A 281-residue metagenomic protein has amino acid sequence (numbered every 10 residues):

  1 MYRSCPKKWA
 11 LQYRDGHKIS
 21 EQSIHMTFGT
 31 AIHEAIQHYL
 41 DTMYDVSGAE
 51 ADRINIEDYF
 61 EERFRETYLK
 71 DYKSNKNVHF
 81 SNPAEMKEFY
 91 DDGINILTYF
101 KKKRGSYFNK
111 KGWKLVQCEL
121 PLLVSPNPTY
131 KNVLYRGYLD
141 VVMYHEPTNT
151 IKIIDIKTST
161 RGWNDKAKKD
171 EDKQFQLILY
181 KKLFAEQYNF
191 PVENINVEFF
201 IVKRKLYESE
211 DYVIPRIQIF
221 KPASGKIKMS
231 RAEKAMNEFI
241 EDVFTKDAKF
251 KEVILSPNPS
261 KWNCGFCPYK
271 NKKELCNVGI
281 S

Functional and structural regions predicted by a protein language model:
S4-Y44, Y90, I94, T98 (+1 more regions): Nuclease catalytic cores
C5-Q12, N149-K157, N237-F244: Active-site-adjacent bridging/hinge elements
D15, K157-T160, I201-K203: A short beta-strand motif that forms part of the nucleic acid-binding face of small beta-barrel RNA-binding folds
I19, R161-D165, P215: Short small-residue beta-strand/loop micro-motif enriched in glycine and branched aliphatics
A35-P121: A non-catalytic, helix-rich entry segment at domain boundaries
V46-E50, N127-N132, H145-T150, Y188-F190 (+1 more regions): Short, solvent-exposed loop/turn segments that connect beta-strands within catalytic domains and beta-strand-rich
K114-L179, F184-A185: Non-catalytic protein-protein interaction segments used by genome-maintenance enzymes to assemble and couple activities
K182-S281: Metal-dependent nuclease catalytic regions and adjoining charged, substrate-binding loops involved in nucleic-acid end
